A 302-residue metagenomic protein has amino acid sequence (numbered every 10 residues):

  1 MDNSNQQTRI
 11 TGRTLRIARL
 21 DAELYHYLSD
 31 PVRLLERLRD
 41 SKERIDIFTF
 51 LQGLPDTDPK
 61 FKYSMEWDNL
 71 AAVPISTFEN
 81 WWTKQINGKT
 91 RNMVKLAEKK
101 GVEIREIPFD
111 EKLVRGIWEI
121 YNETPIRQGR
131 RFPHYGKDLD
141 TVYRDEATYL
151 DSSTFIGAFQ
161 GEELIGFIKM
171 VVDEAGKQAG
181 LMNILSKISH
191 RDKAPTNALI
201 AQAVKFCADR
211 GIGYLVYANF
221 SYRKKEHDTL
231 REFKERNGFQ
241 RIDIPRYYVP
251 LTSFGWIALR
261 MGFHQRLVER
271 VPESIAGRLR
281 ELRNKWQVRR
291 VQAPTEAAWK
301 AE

Functional and structural regions predicted by a protein language model:
M1-I17, F61-W81, Y214-E302: Active-site/acyl-donor-binding loops of N-acyltransferases
M1-I17, Q52-P59, S64, N80-D192 (+2 more regions): A conserved beta-strand-loop-helix scaffold within acyl/acetyltransferase catalytic domains
M1-R44: Non-cleavable N-terminal signal-anchor transmembrane helices
Y25, K84-Q85, A194, S221: Residue-level marker of alpha-helix boundaries and capping positions
S29-R33, H134-D138, P195: Soluble or luminal CAZymes and related metallo-dependent hydrolases
P31-N69: Non-catalytic accessory segments adjacent to catalytic cores
P31-R39, V94, Y143-E146, R231-K234: Short amphipathic alpha-helical segments and helix-helix/interface helices
L35, T148-A258: Aromatic (often tryptophan-rich) hydrophobic motifs at membrane interfaces
